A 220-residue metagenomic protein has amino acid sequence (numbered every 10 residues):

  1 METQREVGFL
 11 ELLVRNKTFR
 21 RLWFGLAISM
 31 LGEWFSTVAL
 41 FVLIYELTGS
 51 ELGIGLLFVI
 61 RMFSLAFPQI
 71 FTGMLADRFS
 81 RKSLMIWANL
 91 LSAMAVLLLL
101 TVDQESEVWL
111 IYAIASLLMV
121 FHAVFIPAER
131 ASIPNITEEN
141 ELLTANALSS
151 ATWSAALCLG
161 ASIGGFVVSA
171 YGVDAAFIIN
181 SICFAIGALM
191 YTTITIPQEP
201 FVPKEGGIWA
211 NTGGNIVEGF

Functional and structural regions predicted by a protein language model:
M1-F220: Alpha-helical transmembrane-bundle signature of multi-pass membrane transport and export proteins
